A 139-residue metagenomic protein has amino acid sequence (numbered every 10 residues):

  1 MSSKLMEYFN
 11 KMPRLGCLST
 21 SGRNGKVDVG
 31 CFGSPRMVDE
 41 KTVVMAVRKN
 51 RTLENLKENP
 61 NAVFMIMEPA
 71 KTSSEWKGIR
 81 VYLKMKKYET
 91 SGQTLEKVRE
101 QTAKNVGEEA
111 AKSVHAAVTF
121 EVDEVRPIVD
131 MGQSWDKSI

Functional and structural regions predicted by a protein language model:
M1-K4, R48-L53, T102: Charged, amphipathic alpha-helical segments
M1-V44: N-terminal structural module
R14, D39-K41, E58-A62, K77-V81 (+1 more regions): A generic structural signal for short beta-strands and their flanking turns/coil linkers
T20, E68, E121-E124: Short, structured patches in soluble enzyme cores that scaffold and shape functional sites
G25, T52, V125-I128: Short, acidic Gly/Pro/Ser/Thr-rich loop/turn segments
S34-T72: A short mixed-secondary-structure module that forms the rim of ligand-binding clefts
S73-I139: Charged, gly/pro-rich active-site loop segments
